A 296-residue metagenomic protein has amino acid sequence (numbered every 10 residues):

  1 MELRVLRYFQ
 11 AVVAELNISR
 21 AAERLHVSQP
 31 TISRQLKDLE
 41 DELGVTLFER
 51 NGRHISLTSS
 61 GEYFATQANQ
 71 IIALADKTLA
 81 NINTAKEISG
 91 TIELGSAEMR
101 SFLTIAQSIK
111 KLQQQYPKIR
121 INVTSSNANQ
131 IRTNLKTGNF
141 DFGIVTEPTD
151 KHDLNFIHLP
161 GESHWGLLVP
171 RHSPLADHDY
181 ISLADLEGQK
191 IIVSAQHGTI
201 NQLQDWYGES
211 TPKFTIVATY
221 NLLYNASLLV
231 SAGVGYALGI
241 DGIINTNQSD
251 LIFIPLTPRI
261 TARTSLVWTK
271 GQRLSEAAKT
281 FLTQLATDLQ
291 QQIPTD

Functional and structural regions predicted by a protein language model:
Q10-S28: Short helix-boundary/capping micro-motifs
Q29-P30, R34, K77, N81 (+4 more regions): N-terminal winged-helix
E40-L57: A short LG(V/I)-centered, amphipathic sequence patch enriched for acidic residue(s) preceding the LG motif
T66, Q107-K111, A128-W165, D205 (+2 more regions): Short beta-strand-centered segments that line the small-molecule binding cleft or hinge of alpha/beta clamshell
T104, I254-T295: A late-sequence structural motif
H152-H158, E162-H164, N221-R273: Beta-alpha-beta core module
L154-W165, V169-I191, E276: Flexible hinge/capping segments at coil-to-helix
Q189-S210, L274-T283, L289-D296: Secondary-structure junction motif
